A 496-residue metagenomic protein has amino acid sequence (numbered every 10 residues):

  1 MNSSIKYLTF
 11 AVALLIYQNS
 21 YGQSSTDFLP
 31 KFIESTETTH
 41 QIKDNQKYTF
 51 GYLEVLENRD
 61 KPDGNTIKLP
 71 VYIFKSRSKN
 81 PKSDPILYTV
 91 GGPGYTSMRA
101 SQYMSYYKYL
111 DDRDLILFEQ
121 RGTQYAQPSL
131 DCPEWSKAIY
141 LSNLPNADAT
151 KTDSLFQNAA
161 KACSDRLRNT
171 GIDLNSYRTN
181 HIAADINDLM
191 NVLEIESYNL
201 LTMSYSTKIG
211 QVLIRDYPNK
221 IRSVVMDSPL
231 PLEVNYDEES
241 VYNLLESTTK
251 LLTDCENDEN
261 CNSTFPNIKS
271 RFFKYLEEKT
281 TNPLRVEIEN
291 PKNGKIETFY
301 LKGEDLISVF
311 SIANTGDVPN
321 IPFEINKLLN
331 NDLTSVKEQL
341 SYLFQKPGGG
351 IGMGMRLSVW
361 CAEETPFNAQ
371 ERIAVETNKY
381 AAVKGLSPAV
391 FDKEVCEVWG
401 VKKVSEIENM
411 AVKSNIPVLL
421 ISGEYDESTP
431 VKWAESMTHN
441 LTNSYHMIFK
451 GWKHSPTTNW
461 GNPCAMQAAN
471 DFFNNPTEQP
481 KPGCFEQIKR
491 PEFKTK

Functional and structural regions predicted by a protein language model:
M1-L8: Bacterial N-terminal signal peptides that target proteins for export
F10-A13: Sec-dependent N-terminal signal peptides
Y17-N19: N-terminal signal peptide c-region/cleavage motif recognized by signal peptidases
S24-E304, S358, A362-N443, M447-K496: Gly/Pro-rich cap/lid or specificity-loop segments adjacent to the active site
T89, K327-L328: Short secondary-structure subsegments characteristic of cysteine-rich extracellular domains
F299-N326: P-loop NTPase catalytic cores that bind/hydrolyze ATP
L333-N368: Long, low-complexity segments enriched in small/aliphatic residues
